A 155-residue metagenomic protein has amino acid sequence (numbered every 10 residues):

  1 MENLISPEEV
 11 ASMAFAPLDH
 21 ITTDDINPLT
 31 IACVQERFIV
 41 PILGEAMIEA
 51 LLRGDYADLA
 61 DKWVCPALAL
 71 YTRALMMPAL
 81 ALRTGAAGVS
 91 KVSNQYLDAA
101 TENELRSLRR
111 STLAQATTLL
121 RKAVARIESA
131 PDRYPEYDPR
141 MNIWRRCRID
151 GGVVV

Functional and structural regions predicted by a protein language model:
M1-C65, A79-A87, K91-V92, Q115 (+1 more regions): Conserved short "hinge" loops at termini or chain/domain junctions
N94-L105: Eukaryote-specific, cytoplasm-facing alpha-helical/coiled-coil scaffolding segments in long proteins
N103-A123: Amphipathic alpha-helical coiled-coil segments
